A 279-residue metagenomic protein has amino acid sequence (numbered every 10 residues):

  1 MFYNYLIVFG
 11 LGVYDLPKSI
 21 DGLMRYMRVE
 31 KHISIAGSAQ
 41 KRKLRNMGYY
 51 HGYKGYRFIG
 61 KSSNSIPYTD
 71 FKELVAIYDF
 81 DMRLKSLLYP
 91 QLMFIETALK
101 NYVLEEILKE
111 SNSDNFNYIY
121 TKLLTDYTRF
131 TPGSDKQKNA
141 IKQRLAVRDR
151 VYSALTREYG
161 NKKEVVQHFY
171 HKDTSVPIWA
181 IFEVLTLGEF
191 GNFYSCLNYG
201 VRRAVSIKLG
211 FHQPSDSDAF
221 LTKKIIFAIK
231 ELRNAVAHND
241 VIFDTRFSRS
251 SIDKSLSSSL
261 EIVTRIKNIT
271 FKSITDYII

Functional and structural regions predicted by a protein language model:
M1-E231, F243-I279: Extended intrinsically disordered or low-complexity regions, especially N/C-terminal cytosolic tails and loops, rather
N239: Acidic/aromatic/glycine-rich contiguous surface patches that form carbohydrate-binding/processing clefts and analogous
